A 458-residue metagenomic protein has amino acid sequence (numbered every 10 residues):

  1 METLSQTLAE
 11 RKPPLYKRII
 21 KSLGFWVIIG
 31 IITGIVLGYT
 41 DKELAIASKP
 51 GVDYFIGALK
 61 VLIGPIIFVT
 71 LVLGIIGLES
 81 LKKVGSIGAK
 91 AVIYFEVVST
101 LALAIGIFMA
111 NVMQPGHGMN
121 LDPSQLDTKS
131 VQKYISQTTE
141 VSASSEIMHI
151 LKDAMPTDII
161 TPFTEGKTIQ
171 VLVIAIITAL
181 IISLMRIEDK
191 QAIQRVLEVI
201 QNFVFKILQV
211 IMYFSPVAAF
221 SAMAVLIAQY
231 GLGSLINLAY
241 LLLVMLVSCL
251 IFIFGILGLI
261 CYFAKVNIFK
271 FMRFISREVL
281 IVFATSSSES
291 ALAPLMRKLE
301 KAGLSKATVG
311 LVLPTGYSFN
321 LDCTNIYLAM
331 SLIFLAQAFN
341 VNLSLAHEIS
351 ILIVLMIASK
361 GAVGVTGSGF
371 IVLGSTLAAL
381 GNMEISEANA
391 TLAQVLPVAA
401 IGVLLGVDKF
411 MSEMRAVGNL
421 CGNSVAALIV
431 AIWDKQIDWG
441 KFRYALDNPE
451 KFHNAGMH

Functional and structural regions predicted by a protein language model:
M1-I19: Short, Lys/Arg-rich, polar N-terminal cytosolic tail immediately upstream of the first transmembrane signal-anchor
Y16-I28, T33-Y39, D53-L59, I63 (+5 more regions): Signature of multi-pass transmembrane helix bundles
A47-S48, L232-Y240, A264-S276, V341-S350 (+1 more regions): Membrane-water interface of transmembrane alpha-helices in multipass transporters/channels
Y54, A91-E96, I177, V199 (+9 more regions): Transmembrane helix-bundle signature of multi-pass membrane transporters/permeases
K83-K90, K206-V210, K301-Y317, L345-A346 (+2 more regions): Membrane-interface alpha-helices at helix entry/exit sites of multi-pass transporters
V97-L126, V244-E278, S288-A291, C323 (+4 more regions): Transmembrane alpha-helices that form the ion-translocation and gating core of multi-pass ion transport proteins
G118, M330-H458: Transmembrane alpha-helical segments and their short flanking loops that form helix-hairpins/helix-helix interfaces
F274-L328, M356-L373, G406-I429: Alpha-helical membrane segments and immediately flanking helix-loop junctions that form or couple to the substrate/ion
